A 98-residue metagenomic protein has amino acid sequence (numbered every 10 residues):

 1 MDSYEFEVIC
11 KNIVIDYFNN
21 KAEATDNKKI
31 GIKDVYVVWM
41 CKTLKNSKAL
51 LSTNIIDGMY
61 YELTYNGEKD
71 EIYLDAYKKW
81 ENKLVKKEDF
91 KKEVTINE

Functional and structural regions predicted by a protein language model:
M1-K21: N-terminal trafficking/processing presequences and adjacent post-cleavage segments of proteins routed to secretion
I13-Y17, E23-N27, I32, W39: Transition segment at domain starts
V14, T25-D26, S47, V85-E88: Amphipathic alpha-helical interaction segments
A22-A24, A49, A76: A sequence-composition feature that detects small, non-aromatic residues
I30, V35-Y36, K83, V94: Residue-level marker of intrinsically disordered, low-complexity segments enriched for small/polar residues
K33-E71: Amphipathic, interaction-prone secondary-structure segments
D57-E98: Intrinsically disordered, low-complexity regulatory segments enriched in Ser/Thr/Pro and charged residues
